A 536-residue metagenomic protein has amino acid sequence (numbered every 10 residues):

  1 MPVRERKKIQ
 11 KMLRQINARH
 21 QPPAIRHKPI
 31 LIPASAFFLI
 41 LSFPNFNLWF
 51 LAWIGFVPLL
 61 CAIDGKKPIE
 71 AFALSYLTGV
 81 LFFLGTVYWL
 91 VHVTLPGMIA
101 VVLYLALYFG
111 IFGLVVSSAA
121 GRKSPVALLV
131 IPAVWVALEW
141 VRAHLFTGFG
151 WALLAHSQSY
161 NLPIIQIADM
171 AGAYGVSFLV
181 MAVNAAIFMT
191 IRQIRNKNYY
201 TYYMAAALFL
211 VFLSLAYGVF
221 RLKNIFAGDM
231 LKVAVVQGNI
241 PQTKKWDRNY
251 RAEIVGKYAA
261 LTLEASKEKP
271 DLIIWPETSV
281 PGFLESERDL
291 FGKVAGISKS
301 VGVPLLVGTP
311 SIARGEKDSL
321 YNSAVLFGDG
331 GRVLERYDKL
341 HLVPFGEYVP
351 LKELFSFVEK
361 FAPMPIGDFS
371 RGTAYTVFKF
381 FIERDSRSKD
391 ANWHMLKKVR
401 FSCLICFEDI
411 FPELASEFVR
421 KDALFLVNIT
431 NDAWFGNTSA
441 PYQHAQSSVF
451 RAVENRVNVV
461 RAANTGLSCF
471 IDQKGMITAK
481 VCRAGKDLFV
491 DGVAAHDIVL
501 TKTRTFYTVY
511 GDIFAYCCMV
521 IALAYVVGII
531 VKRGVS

Functional and structural regions predicted by a protein language model:
P2-R221, N437, R451, A463-T465 (+3 more regions): Membrane-embedded alpha-helical bundles of multi-pass enzymes that act on lipidic or dolichyl-linked glycan substrates
F220-Y510: Soluble catalytic domains of enzymes that build or remodel membrane lipids, polysaccharides, and related
